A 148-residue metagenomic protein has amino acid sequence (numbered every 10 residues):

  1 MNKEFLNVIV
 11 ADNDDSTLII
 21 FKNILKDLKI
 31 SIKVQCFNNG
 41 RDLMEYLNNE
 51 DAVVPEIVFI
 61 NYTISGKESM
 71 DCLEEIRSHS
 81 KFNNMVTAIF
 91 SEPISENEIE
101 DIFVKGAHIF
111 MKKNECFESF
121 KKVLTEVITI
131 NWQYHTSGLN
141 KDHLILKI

Functional and structural regions predicted by a protein language model:
F5-L25, V58: Conserved acidic segment of CheY-like receiver
N38-I57: Acidic, metal-coordinating helix/loop segments flanking the phosphotransfer/catalytic sites of two-component signaling
I60-T63: Active-site residues of response regulator receiver
M70-N83: Short amphipathic alpha-helix used as the core "switch/output" element in two-component signaling
D71, P93-I109: Alpha4 helix (beta4-alpha4-beta5 surface) of REC/receiver domains from two-component response regulators
N83-I94: A short, hydrophobic beta-strand element within the central beta-sheet of small alpha/beta folds
E115-L124: C-terminal output helix
L124-T125, T129-I148: CheY-like receiver
